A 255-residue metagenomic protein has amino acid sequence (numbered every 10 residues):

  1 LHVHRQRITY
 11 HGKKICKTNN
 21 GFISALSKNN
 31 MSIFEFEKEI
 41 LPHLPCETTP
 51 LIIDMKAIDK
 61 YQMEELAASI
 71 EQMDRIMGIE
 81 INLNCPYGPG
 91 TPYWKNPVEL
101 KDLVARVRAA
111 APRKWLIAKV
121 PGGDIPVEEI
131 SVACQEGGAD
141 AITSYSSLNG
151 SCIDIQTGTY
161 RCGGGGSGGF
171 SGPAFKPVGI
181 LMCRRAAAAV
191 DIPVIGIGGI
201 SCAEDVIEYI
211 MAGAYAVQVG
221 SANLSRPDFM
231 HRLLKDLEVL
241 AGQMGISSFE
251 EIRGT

Functional and structural regions predicted by a protein language model:
L1, L51-M55, I79-I81, L116-A118 (+5 more regions): Hydrophobic faces of well-ordered beta-strands that scaffold small-molecule active sites in alpha/beta enzyme cores
L1-L51, K56-I58, L233: N-terminal capping/small domains of soluble enzymes
L1-V3, N82-Y87, A141-S151, G199-I200 (+1 more regions): Glycine-rich phosphate-binding active-site loops on the catalytic face of alpha/beta enzymes
T9-T18, C152-G168, I210, A222-S247: C-terminal helical cap(s) of enzyme catalytic domains, especially alpha/beta-barrels
F22, P86-K95, I130-A188, I192: Glycine/Thr-rich beta-alpha phosphate-binding loop at enzyme active sites
I33-E47, P97-A118, C162-V194, L233-F249: Alpha-helix-loop-beta-strand connector modules within alpha/beta enzyme cores
D54-A57, V120-P126, K176, I192-E204: Glycine-rich beta-to-alpha transition loops that act as phosphate-gripper elements at the mouths of alpha/beta enzyme
M63-I70, D124-G137, R184-V190, I200-V217: Catalytic cores of alpha/beta
